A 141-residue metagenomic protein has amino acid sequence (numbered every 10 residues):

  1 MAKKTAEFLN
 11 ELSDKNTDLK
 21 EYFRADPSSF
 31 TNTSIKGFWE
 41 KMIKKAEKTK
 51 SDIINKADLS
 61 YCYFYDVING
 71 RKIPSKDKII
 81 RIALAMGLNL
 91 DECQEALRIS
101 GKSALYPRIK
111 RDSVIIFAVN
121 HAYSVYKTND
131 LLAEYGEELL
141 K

Functional and structural regions predicted by a protein language model:
A2-L9, S13, Q94-Y123: Short, charged recognition helix plus adjacent turn of helix-turn-helix-like nucleic-acid-binding domains
K15-T49, T128-L140: A short, Lys/Arg-rich alpha-helix, primarily the initiator
I43, I54, A83: The alpha-helix within a helix-turn-helix
T49-K56: Short alpha-helical "recognition helix" segments of helix-turn-helix
S51, C62, D91: Key DNA-contact positions within bacterial/archaeal DNA-binding proteins
D58-P74, I99-G101: Recognition helix of helix-turn-helix/homeodomain-like DNA-binding domains that insert into the DNA major groove
R71-L84: Short, basic-rich loop-to-helix N-cap that marks the start of a DNA-contacting helix
A85-M86, K110-L139: Long, compositionally biased
